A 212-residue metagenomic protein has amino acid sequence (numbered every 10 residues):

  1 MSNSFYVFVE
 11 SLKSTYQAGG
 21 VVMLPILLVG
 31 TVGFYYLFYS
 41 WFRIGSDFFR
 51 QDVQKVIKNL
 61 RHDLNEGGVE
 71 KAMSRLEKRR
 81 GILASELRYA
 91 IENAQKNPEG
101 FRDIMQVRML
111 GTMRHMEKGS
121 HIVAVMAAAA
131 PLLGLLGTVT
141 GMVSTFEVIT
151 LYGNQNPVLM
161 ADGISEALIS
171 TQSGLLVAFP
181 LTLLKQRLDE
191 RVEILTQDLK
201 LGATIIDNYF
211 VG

Functional and structural regions predicted by a protein language model:
M1-E10: Low-complexity, acidic polar-rich segments
E10-R43, Q172: Hydrophobic alpha-helical transmembrane segments
T15-M23, T112, M116-A130, G163 (+1 more regions): Loop-to-transmembrane-helix entry motif
G20, F34, A72, L87 (+3 more regions): Residue-level signature of catalytic and energy-coupling elements of molecular machines, predominantly ATP/GTP-dependent
I26-Y36, G45, G141, L176-P180 (+1 more regions): Hydrophobic alpha-helical membrane-associated segments
R43, I169, S173, N208-V211: Charged/polar positions within long, soluble alpha-helices
F49-L136, T140-N154, L183-G212: Predominantly long cytosolic amphipathic alpha-helical stalk/bundle segments
V158, D162-K185, D189: Pore-lining and gate-forming transmembrane alpha-helices of multi-pass membrane transport proteins
